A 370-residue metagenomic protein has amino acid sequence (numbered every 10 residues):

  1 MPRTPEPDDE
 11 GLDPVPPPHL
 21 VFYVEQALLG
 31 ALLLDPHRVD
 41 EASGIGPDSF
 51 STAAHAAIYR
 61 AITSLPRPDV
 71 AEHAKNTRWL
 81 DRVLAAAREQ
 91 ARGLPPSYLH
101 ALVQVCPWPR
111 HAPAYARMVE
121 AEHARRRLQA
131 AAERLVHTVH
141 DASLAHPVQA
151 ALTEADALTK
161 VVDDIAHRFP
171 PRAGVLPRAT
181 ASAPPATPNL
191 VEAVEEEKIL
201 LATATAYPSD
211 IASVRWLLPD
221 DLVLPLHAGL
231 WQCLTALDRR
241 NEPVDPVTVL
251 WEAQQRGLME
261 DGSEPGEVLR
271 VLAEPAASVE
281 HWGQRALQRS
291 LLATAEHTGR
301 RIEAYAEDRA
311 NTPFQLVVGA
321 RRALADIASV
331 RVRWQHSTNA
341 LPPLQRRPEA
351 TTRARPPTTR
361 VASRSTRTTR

Functional and structural regions predicted by a protein language model:
M1-A124, H167-L291, A350-R370: Noncatalytic partner-interaction/assembly domains of nucleic-acid and motor enzyme complexes, especially the accessory
R38, A71, A124-L128, D141-V148 (+6 more regions): Intrinsically disordered or highly flexible coil/loop and linker segments, enriched in small and charged/polar residues
T52, R126, T138-S143, A253-D261 (+3 more regions): Short amphipathic alpha-helical patches
I58, W108, L128-A131, L135-A142 (+7 more regions): Amphipathic alpha-helices that form helix-helix packing interfaces
E133-R134, H146, L218, T248 (+4 more regions): Residue-level signal for alpha-helical context at structural boundaries
V148-T180, R301, P313-R370: Compositionally biased terminal segments
